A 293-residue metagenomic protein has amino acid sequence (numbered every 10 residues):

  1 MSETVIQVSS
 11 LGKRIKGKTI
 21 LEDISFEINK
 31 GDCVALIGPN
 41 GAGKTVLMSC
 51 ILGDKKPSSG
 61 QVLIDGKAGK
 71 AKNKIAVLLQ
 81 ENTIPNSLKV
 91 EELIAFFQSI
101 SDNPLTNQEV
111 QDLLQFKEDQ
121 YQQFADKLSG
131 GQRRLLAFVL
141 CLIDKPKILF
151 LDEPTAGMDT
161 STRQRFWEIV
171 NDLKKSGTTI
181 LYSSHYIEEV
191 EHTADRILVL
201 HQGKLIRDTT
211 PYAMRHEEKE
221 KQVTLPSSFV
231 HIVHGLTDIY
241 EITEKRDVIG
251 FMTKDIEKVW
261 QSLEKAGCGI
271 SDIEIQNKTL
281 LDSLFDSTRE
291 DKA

Functional and structural regions predicted by a protein language model:
I6, L21-D23: Conserved structural motif at the start of ABC-family nucleotide-binding domains
I37-P39: The feature captures the beta-strand-to-loop junction immediately N-terminal to the Walker
S59-N73: Conserved ABC transporter NBD signature motif
F138: Hydrophobic anchor residue at the start of the ABC signature
L149-E153: Catalytic Walker B motif of ABC-type/P-loop ATPase nucleotide-binding domains
W167-F251: ABC transporter nucleotide-binding domain
E220-A293: Short, charged/small-residue-rich alpha-helical element at the C-terminal edge of ABC transporter nucleotide-binding
